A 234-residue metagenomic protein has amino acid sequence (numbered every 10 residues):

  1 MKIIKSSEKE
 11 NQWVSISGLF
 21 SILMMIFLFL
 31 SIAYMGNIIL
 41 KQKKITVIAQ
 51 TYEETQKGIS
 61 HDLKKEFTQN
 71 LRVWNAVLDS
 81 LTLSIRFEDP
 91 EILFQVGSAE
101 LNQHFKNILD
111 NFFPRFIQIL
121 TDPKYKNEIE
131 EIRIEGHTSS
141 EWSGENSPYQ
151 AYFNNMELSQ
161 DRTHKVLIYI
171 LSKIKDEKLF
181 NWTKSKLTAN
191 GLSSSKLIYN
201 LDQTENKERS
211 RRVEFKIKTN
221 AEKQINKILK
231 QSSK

Functional and structural regions predicted by a protein language model:
M1-H61, F67-T68: Short terminal targeting/anchoring segments
K44-E88, I92-V96: Extended, charged coiled-coil scaffold/tether segments in eukaryotic proteins that mediate oligomerization
I48-T55, G97-I108, N154-R162, K207: Extracytoplasmic/periplasmic, Sec-exported soluble proteins
Q69-D79, Y125-R133, T183: Short beta-strand elements
N75-V77, S84-E88, E131-E135, T188-N190 (+1 more regions): Soluble periplasmic/extracytoplasmic beta-strand elements of cell-envelope proteins
D79-D110, E141-N154: Short, solvent-exposed beta-strand/turn patches at coil↔beta or beta↔helix junctions that act as interaction loops
S98-R133, L167-S172, F215, K223-S232: Periplasmic peptidoglycan-binding/anchoring modules of Gram-negative envelope and division proteins
H137-N226: Periplasmic OmpA-like peptidoglycan-binding domain that tethers envelope proteins to the cell wall
